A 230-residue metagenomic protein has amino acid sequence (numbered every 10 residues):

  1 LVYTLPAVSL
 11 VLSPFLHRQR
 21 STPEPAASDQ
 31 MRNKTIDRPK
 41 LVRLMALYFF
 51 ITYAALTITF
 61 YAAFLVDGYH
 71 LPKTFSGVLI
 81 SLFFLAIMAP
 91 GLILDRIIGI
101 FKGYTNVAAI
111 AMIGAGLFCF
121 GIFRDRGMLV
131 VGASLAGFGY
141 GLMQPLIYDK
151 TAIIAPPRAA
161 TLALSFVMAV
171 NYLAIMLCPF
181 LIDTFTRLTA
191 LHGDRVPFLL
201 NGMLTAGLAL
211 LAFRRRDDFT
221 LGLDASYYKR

Functional and structural regions predicted by a protein language model:
V2-F15, V196-F213: Symmetry-related core transmembrane helices of the 12-TM Major Facilitator Superfamily/SLC fold
L16-L47, R230: Juxtamembrane intracellular "pre-TM" segments in multi-pass secondary transporters
K40-S81, I87: Extracytoplasmic gate region of multi-pass secondary transporters
A63, P145-I154: Intracellular helix-loop hinge segments at the cytoplasmic ends of transmembrane helices in 12-TM rocker-switch-type
P90-K102, T186-R187: Helix-to-loop junctions at the C-terminal end of transmembrane segments in multipass secondary transporters
G103-I147: C-terminal transmembrane helical hairpin of 12-TM major facilitator-type secondary transporters
I154-A190: A late C-terminal transmembrane helix in Major Facilitator Superfamily
R215-R230: Intrinsic disorder in cytosolic terminal tails and internal cytosolic loops of multi-pass membrane transporters
